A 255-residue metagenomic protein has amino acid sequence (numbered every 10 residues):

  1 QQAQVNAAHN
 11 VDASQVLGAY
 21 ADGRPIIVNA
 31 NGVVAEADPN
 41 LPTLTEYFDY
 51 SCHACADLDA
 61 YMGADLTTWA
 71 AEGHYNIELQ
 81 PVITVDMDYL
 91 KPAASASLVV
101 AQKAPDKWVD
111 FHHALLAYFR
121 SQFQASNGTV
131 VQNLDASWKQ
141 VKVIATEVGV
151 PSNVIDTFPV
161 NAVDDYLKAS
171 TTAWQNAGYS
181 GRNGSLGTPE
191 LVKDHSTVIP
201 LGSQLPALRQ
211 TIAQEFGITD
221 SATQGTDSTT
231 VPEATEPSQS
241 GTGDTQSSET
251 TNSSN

Functional and structural regions predicted by a protein language model:
Q1-Q2, V143-N255: C-terminal cap of thioredoxin/glutaredoxin-like
Q1-V85, T171-T172, T211-N255: Extracytoplasmic thiol/disulfide redox context detector
V11, Y61, D106, A136-K139 (+3 more regions): Short coil/turn linker and secondary-structure boundary residues
G23-V28, K139-T146: N-terminal short leaders/motifs
A30-V33, N40, L44, Y89 (+5 more regions): A generic structural signal for ordered alpha-helices
V34-N40, Q124-Q132, S180-S185: Intrinsically disordered, low-complexity coil segments
F48, A56-Q140: Structural alpha/beta surface segment adjacent to cysteine/selenocysteine redox centers across thiol/disulfide enzymes
